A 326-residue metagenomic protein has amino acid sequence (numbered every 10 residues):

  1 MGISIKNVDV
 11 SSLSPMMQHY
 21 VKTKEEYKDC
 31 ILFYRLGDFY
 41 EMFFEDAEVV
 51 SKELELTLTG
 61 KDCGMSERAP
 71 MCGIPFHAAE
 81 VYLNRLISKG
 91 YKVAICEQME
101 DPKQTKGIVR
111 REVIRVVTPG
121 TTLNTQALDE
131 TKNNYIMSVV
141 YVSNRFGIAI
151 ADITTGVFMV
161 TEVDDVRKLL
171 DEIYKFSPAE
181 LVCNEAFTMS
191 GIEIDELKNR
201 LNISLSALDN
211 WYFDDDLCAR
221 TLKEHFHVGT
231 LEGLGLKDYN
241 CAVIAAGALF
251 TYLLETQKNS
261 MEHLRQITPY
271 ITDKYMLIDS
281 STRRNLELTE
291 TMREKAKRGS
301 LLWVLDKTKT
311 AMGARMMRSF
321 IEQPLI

Functional and structural regions predicted by a protein language model:
M1-I326: Charged catalytic and DNA/RNA-contacting regions of genome-maintenance and nucleic-acid-processing enzymes
